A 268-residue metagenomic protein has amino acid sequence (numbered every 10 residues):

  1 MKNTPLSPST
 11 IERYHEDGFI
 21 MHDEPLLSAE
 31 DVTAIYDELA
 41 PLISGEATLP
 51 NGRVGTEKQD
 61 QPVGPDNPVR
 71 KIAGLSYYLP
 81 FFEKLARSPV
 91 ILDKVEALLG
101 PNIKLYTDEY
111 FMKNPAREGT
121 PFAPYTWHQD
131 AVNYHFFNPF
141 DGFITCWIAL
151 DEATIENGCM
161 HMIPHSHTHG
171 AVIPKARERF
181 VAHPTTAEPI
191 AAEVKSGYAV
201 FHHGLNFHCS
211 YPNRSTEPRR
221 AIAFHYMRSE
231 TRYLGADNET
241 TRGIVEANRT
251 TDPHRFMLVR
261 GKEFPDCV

Functional and structural regions predicted by a protein language model:
M1-D17, D23-W127, Y134-F136, A247 (+1 more regions): Non-heme Fe(II)-dependent double-stranded beta-helix
L26-S28, F111-K113, V132, A153-I155 (+3 more regions): Short, solvent-exposed loop/turn segments at secondary-structure junctions
Y36-D37, G45-L49, R53-E57, V63 (+4 more regions): Non-heme Fe(II)/2-oxoglutarate
L79-K84, T185-I190, C209-Y211: Active-site rim elements
D93-K94, G119-T185, P189-A191, T231-E239: Catalytic core of non-heme Fe(II) oxygenases with the double-stranded beta-helix
D108-Y110, C146-I148, I222-Y226: A structural signal for short, well-ordered beta-strand segments
E188-F201: Short acidic-glycine-tyrosine-enriched beta hairpin
